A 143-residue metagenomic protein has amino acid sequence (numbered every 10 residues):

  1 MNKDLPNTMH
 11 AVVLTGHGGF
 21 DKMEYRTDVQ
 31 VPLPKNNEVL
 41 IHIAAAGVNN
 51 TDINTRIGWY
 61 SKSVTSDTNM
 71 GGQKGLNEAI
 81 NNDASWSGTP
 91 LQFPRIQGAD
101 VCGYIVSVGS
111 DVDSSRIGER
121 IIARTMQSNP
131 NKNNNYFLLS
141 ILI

Functional and structural regions predicted by a protein language model:
M1-H10: Eukaryotic N-terminal low-complexity, Ser/Thr- and Lys/Arg-rich leader segments that predominantly function as
V13-G16, I57, I105: Residue-level signal for short segments within beta-strands and strand-turn junctions of well-structured beta-sheet
T15-M23: Extracellular beta-rich ligand/substrate-recognition surface
G19, G47-N49: Serine-hydrolase catalytic-loop signature spanning alpha/beta hydrolases and amidase-signature enzymes
Q30-G47, W59-P130: Glycine-rich beta-strand-centered segment in the early N-terminal region that forms part of a ligand/cofactor-binding
T51-R56: Cytochrome P450 core scaffold surrounding the K-helix E-X-X-R motif and the conserved "meander" helix-loop region
S128-I143: Short, Lys/Arg- and Gly-enriched loop/turn segments at beta-strand edges
